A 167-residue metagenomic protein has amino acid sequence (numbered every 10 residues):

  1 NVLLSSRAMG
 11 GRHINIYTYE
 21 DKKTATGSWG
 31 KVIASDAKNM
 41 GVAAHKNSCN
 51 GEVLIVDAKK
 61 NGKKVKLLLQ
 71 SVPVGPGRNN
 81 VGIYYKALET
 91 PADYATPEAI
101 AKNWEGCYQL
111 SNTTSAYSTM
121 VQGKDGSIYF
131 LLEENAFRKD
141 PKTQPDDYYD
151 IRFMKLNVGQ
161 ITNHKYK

Functional and structural regions predicted by a protein language model:
N1-C49, I55-T113, S127, L132-K167: Beta-rich carbohydrate-recognition and catalytic domains
V53, S118-M120: Hydrophobic core register within WD40 beta-propeller blades
K124: Substrate-binding cleft of secreted/luminal carbohydrate-active enzymes
